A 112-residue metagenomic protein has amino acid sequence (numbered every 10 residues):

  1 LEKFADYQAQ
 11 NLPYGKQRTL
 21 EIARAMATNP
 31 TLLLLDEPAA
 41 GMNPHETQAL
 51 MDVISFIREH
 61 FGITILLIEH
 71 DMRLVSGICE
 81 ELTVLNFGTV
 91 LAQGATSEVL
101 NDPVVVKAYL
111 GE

Functional and structural regions predicted by a protein language model:
L1-E112: Glycine-rich phosphate-binding loops of nucleotide-dependent enzymes
